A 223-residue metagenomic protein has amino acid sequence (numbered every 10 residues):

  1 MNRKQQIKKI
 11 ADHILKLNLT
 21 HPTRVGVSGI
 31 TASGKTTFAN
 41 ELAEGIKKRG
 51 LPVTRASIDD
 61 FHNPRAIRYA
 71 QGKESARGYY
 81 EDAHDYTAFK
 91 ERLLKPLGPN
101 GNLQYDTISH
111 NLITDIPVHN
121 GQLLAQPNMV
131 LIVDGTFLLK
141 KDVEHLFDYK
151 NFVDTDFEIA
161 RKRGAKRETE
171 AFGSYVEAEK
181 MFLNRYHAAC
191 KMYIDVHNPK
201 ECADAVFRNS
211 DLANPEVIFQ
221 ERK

Functional and structural regions predicted by a protein language model:
M1-L17, K166-E170, N184-K223: NTP-dependent small-molecule kinase module
I30: P-loop (Walker A) phosphate-binding loop of NTP-binding proteins
K35: Conserved lysine of the Walker
F38: Hydrophobic positions on the alpha1 helix immediately C-terminal to the Walker A/P-loop
E44-T54: Post-Walker A helix-loop "phosphate-sensing" segment adjacent to the P-loop in P-loop NTPases
T54, N63-I113: Conserved nucleotide-sensing/catalytic segment adjacent to the nucleotide-binding pocket in NTP-handling enzymes
I116-E170: ATP-dependent NMP and nucleoside kinases share a basic, alpha-helical "lid"
